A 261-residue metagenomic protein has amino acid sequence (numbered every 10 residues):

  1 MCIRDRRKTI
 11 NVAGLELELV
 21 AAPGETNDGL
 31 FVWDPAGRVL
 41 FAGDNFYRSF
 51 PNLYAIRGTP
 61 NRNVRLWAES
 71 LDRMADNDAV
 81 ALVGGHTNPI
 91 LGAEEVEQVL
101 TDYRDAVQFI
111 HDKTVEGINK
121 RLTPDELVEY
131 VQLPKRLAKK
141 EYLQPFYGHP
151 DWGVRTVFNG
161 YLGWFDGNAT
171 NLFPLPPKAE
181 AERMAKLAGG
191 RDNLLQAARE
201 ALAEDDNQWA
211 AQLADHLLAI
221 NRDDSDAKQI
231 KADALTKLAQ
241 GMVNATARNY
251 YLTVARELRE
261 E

Functional and structural regions predicted by a protein language model:
M1-D5: Conserved small/polar residues in nucleotide/adenosyl-binding loops
T9, E16, V20-L122: Metallo-beta-lactamase
D76-A81, P89-E261: Accessory terminal helices/loops
